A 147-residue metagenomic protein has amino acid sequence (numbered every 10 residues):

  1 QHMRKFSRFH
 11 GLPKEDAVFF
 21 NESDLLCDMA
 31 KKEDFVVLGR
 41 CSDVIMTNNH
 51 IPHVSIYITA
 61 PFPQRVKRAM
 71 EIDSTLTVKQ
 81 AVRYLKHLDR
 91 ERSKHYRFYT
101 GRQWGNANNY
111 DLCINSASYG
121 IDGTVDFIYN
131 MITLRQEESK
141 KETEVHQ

Functional and structural regions predicted by a protein language model:
Q1-D34: ATP-dependent small-molecule kinase phosphotransfer cores that center on conserved nucleotide phosphate-binding segments
Q1-K5, V44, T77-D122: Small-molecule kinase domains that catalyze NTP-dependent phosphoryl transfer to phosphate-bearing small molecules
D16-F20, V37-R40, S93-F98: Short gly/ser/thr-rich secondary-structure transition/capping motifs
C27, F98-Q147: NTP-dependent small-molecule kinase module
M29-K32, G39-H50: RNA pseudouridine synthases
S42-D43, T59-R65, Y119-G120: Conserved nucleotide-binding/hydrolysis micro-motifs of P-loop NTPases
I51-I72, V78-L88: Conserved phosphate-donor/acceptor-positioning beta-strand/loop module used by diverse small-molecule
